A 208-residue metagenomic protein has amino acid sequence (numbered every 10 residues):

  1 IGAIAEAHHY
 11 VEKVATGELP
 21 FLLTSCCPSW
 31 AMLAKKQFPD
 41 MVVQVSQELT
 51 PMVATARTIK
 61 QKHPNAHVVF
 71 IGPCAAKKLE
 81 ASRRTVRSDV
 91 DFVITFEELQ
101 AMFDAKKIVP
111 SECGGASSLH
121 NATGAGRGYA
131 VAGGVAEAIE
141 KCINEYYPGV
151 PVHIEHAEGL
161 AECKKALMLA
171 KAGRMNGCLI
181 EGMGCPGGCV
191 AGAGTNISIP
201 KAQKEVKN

Functional and structural regions predicted by a protein language model:
I1-N208: Iron-sulfur-associated redox domains of electron-transfer enzymes in respiratory and anaerobic energy metabolism
